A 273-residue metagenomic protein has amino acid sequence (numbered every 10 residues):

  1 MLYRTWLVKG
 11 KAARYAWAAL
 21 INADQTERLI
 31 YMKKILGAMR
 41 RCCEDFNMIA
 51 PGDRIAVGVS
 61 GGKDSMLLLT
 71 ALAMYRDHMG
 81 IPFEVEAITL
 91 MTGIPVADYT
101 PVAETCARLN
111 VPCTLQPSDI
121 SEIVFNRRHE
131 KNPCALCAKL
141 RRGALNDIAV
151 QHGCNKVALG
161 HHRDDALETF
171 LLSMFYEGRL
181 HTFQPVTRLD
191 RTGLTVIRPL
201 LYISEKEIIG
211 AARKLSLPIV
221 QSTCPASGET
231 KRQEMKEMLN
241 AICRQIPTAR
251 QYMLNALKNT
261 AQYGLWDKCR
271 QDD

Functional and structural regions predicted by a protein language model:
K9, L20, D24-E168, Y176 (+1 more regions): ATP-dependent adenylation/nucleotidyltransferase module used to activate substrates
I35, K231-E234, M238, Q245 (+1 more regions): Short, hydrophobic-biased amphipathic alpha-helical segments
V85, K156, D164-R244: Catalytic subdomain that performs nucleotidyl-dependent activation
V124-R127, K231-R232, Q262-G264: Short, solvent-exposed polar/charged micro-motifs at secondary-structure junctions
T248-D273: A short, charged, Gly/Pro-tolerant segment at domain boundaries
